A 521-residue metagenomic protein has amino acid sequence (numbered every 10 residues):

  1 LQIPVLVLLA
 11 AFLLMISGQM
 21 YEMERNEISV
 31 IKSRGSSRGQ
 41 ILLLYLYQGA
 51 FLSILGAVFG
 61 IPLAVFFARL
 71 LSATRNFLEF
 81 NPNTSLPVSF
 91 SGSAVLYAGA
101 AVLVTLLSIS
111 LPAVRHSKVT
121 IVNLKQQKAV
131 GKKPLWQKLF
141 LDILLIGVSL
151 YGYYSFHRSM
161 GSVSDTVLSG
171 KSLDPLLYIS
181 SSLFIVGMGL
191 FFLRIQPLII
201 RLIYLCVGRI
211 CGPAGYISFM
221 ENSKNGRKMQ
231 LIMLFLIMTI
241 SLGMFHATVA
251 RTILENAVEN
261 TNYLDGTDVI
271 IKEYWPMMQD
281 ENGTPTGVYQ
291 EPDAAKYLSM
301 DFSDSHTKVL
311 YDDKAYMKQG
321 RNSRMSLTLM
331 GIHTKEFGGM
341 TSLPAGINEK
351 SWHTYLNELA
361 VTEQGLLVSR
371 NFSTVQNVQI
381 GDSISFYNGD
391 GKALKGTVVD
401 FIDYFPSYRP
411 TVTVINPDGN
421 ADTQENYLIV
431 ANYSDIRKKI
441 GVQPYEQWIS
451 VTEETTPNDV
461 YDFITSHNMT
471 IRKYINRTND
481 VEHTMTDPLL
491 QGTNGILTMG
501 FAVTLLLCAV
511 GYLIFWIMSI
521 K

Functional and structural regions predicted by a protein language model:
L1, D268-E273, S373, S434-H467 (+1 more regions): A short beta-strand structural signal in non-transmembrane regions
L1-L8, Q19-E22, K171-S180, P457 (+2 more regions): Peri-transmembrane interface segments
A11-L52, V119-L135, D142, G511-K521: Interfacial "coupling" helices/loops that link adjacent transmembrane helices in transporter permeases
L14-S17, A50-P82, G92-T120, I146-G161 (+2 more regions): Small-residue-rich transmembrane alpha-helices
G39, L43-G56, G60, A64 (+7 more regions): Alpha-helical transmembrane segments of multi-pass membrane proteins
L46, Q127-L145, L193-I240: N-terminal Sec/SRP start-transfer signal
G152-S181, I185, L190-P197, R201 (+3 more regions): Alpha-helical transmembrane segments
E259-D268, E273-S383, A393-T397, F401-Y404 (+2 more regions): Short beta-strand boundary microenvironments
